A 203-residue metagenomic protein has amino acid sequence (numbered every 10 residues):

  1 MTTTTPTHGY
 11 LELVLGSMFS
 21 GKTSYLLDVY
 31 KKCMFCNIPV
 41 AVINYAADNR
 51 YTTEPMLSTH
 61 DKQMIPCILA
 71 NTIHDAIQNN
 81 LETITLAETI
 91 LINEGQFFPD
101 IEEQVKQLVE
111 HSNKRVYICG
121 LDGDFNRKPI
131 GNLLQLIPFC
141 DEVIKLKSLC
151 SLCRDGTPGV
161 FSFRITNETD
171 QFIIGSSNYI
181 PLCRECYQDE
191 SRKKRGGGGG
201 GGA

Functional and structural regions predicted by a protein language model:
T2-L81, D124-Q135, K145-S148, P158-V160 (+3 more regions): Conserved P-loop
I84-F98: Conserved P-loop NTPase "ATPase switch" module shared by AAA+ and STAND
L91-I92, K114-D122: Structural recognition of the conserved hydrophobic beta-strand(s) that form the central parallel beta-sheet of P-loop
E94-V105, G123-I130: Conserved ATPase-coupling elements of RecA-like P-loop NTPase cores
K106-K114: Conserved catalytic/switch belt of AAA+ P-loop NTPases
C140: Short basic (Lys/Arg) and small-residue
S151-D155: Proline-centered turn/helix-capping motifs that create local helix->coil transitions or kinks
